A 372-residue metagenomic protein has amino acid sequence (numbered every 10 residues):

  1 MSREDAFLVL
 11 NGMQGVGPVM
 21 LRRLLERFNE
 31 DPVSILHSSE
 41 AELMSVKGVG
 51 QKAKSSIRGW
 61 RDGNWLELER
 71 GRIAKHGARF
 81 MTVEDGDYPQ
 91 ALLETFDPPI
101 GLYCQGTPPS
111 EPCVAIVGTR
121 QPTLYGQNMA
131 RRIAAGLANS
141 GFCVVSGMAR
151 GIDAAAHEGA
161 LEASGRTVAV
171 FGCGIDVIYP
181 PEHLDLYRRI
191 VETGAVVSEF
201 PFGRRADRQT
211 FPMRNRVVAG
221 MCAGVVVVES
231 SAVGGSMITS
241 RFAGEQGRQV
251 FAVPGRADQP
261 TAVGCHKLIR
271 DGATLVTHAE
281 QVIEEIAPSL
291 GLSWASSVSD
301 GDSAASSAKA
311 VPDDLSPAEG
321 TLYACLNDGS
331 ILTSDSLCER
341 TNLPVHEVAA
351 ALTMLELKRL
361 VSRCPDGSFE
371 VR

Functional and structural regions predicted by a protein language model:
M1-E4, G71, T82-R372: Glycine-biased, small-residue-rich flexible motifs in mid-sequence functional cores and linkers
M1-G86, L360, P365-R372: Short, small/acidic-rich helices and loops at N termini and domain boundaries of DNA replication/processing enzymes
